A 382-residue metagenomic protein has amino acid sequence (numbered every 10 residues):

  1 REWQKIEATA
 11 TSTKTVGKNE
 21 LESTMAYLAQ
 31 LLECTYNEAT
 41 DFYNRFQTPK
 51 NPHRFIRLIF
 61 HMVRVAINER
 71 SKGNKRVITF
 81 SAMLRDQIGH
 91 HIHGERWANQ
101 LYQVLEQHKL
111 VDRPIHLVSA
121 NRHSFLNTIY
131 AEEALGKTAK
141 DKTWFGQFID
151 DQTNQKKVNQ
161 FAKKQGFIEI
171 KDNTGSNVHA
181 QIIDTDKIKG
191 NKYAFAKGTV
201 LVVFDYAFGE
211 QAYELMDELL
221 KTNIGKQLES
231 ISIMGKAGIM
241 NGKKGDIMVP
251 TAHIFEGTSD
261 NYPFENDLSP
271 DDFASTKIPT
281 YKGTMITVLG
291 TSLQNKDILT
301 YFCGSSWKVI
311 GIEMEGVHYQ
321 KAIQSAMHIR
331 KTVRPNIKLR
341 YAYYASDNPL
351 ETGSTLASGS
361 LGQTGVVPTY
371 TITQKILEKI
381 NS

Functional and structural regions predicted by a protein language model:
R1-S382: Accessory terminal and edge-of-domain segments that mediate assembly/interaction and cofactor placement around
